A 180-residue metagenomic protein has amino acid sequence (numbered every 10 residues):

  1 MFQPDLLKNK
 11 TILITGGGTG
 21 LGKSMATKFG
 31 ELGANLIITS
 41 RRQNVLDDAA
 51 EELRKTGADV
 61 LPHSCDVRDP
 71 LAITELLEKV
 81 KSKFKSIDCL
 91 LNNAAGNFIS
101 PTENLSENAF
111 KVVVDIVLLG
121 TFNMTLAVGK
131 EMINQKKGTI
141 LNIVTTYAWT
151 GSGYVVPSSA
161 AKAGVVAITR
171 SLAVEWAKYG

Functional and structural regions predicted by a protein language model:
F2, L105, G151-S159, S171: Active-site loop-to-helix junction immediately N-terminal to the catalytic Tyr of the SDR YXXXK motif in Rossmann-fold
G18-G20: Conserved glycine-rich cofactor-binding loop
Q43, S64-E75, E107: The beta1-alpha1 cofactor-binding region of Rossmann-like NAD(H)/NADP(H)-dependent oxidoreductases
P101-T102, S106-V114, I140: Substrate-binding pocket helix/loop in short-chain dehydrogenase/reductase
T125, A161, T169: Active-site helix of classical SDR
K130, V174-K178: Alpha-helical segment proximal to the catalytic Tyr-Lys
T145: Residue(s) in the substrate-gating loop at a strand-loop-helix junction that position the organic substrate next
